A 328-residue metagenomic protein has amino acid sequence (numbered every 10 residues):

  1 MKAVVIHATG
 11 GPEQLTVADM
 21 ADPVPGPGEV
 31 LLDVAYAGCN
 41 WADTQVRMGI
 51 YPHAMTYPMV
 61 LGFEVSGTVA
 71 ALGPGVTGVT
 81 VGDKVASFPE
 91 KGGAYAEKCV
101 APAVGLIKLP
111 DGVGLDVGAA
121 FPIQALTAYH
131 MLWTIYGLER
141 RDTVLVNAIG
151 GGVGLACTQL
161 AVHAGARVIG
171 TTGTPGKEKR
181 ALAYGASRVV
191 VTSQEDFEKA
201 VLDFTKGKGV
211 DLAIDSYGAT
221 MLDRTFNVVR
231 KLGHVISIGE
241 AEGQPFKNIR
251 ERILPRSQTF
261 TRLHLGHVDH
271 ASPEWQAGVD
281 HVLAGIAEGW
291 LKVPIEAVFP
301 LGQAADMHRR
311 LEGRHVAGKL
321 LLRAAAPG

Functional and structural regions predicted by a protein language model:
A21-C39, I50-G92: Glycine-rich beta-strand-centered segment in the early N-terminal region that forms part of a ligand/cofactor-binding
Q45, T56, G78, S87-A148: NAD(P)H dinucleotide-binding glycine-rich loop of Rossmann-like/cofactor-binding domains, especially the beta1-alpha1
A70, I169, I236: Conserved beta-strand positions in the Rossmann-like core of class I SAM-dependent methyltransferases
K84, T143, R167, G233-H234 (+1 more regions): Short glycine-centered segments of the SAM/dcSAM-binding site in methyltransferase folds
A119-Q194: Mid-domain Rossmann-like dinucleotide-binding core that forms the NAD(H)/NADP(H) cofactor-binding site
T172, T220-W290, A324-G328: Glycine-rich phosphate-binding loop and adjacent beta-alpha segment of Rossmann(oid) nucleotide-cofactor-binding
D196-G207: Short amphipathic alpha-helix with an adjacent loop that forms part of the alpha/beta core around
L283, W290-A297, A305-G328: C-terminal capping/lid region of NAD(P)-dependent oxidoreductase domains
